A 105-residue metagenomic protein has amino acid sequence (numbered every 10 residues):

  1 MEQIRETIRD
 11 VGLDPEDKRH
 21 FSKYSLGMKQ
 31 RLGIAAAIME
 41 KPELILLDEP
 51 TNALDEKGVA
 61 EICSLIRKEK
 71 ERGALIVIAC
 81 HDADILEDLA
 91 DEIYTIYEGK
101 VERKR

Functional and structural regions predicted by a protein language model:
M1-E16: Conserved ABC ATPase "signature" region
I34: Hydrophobic anchor residue at the start of the ABC signature
K41: Conserved catalytic motifs of ABC-family nucleotide-binding domains
I45-D48: Catalytic Walker B motif of ABC-type/P-loop ATPase nucleotide-binding domains
T51-N52: Short loop immediately C-terminal to the Walker-B catalytic DE motif in ABC-type ATPase nucleotide-binding domains
E56-K57: Helix N-cap at the start of a conserved alpha-helix in ABC-type nucleotide-binding domains
C80-H81: H-loop/switch region of ABC-family ATPase nucleotide-binding domains
